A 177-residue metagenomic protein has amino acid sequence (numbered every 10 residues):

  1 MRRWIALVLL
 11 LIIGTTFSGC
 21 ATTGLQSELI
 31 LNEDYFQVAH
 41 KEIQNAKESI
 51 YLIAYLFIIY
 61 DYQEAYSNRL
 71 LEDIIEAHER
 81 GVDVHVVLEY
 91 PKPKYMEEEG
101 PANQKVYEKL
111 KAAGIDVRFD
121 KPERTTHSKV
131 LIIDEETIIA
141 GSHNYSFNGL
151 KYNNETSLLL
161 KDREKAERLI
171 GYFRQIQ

Functional and structural regions predicted by a protein language model:
M1-W4: Positively charged n-region of N-terminal signal peptides that target proteins for export
V8-T16: Bacterial N-terminal signal peptides
Q26-L31, D61-Q63, M96, I115-R118: Short, flexible loop segments at the rims of nucleotide/cofactor-binding pockets, characterized by
N32, F36, I43, Q63-S67 (+4 more regions): Solvent-exposed, acidic/flexible segments
A46-A112: Primarily the HKD phosphodiesterase
Y51-A54, V84-L88, R118-F119, I138-A140 (+1 more regions): Structural recognition of the beta-strand scaffold that forms the well-ordered cores of secreted hydrolase catalytic
K129-Q177: Signature of lipid phosphatidyltransferase scaffolds
